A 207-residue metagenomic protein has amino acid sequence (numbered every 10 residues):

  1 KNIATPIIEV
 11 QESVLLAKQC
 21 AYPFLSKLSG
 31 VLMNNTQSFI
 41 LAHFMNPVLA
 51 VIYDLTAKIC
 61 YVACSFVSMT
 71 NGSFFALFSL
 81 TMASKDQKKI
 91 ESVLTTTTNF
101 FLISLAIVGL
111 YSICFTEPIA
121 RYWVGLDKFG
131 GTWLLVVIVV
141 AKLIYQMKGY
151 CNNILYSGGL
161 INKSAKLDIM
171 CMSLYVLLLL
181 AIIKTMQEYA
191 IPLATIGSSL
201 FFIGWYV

Functional and structural regions predicted by a protein language model:
K1, N162, I169-G204: Membrane-interface helix-loop junctions in multi-pass transport and translocation proteins
K1-N35, S73, L77-S92: Interhelical loop/hinge segments that connect adjacent transmembrane helices in multipass membrane
V14-P23, L41-Y61, K89, F129-W133 (+1 more regions): Interfacial/gating helices of multi-pass transporter permease domains
A21-F24, Q37-F39, V51-S68, T96-I103 (+1 more regions): Alpha-helical transmembrane segments of polytopic membrane transporters and translocases
V31-V62, L80-T81, E117-D127: Helix-terminus/linker motif at the lipid-water interface of multi-pass membrane proteins
T56, C60-T98, N152-S157: Helix-loop junctions and terminal segments of transmembrane helices in multi-pass membrane transport/translocation
E91-Y145, S173-T185: Alpha-helical transmembrane segments of multi-pass membrane transport and lipid-handling proteins
V139-C171: Membrane-interface junctions at transmembrane-helix termini in multi-pass inner-membrane proteins
